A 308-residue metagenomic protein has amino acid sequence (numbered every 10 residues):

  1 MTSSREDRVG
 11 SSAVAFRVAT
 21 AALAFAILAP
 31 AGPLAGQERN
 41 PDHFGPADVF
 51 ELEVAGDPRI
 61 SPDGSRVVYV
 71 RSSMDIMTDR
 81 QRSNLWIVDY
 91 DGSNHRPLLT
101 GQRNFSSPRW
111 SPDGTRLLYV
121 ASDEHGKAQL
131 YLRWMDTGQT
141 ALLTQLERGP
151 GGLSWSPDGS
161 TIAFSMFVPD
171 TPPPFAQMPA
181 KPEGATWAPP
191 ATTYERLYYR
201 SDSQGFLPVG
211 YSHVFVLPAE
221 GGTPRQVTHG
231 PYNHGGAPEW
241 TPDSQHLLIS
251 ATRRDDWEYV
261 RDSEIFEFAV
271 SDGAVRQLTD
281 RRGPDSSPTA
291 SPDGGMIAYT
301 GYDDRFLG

Functional and structural regions predicted by a protein language model:
M1-F16: N-terminal secretory signal peptides that target proteins for export/translocation
A15-A31: Bacterial N-terminal signal peptides
Q37-E53, G222-V227: A short helix->beta-strand "capping" segment at the edge of beta-propeller domains
A47-S83, V209: Beta-strand-rich domains and repeat architectures in extracellular enzymes and scaffolds, especially beta-propellers
G64-V67, G114-L118, G159-A163, S244-L248 (+1 more regions): Hydrophobic beta-strand positions that form the internal "hydrophobic ladder" of WD40/Gbeta-like beta-propeller blades
R71-N84, L99-F105, V120-Y131, T137-Q139 (+6 more regions): A flexible loop/linker signature enriched in serine peptidases of the S9 family
D89-S93, W134-G138, P218-G222, A269-G273: Short loop/turn segments that connect beta-strands within beta-propeller blades
